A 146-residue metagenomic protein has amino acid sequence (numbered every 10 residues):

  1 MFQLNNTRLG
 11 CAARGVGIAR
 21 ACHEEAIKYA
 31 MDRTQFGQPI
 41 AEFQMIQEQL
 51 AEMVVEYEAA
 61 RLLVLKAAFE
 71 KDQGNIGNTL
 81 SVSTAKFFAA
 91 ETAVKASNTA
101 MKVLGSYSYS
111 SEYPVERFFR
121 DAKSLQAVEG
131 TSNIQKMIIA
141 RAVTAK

Functional and structural regions predicted by a protein language model:
F2-K146: Alpha-helical interface subdomain recognition
